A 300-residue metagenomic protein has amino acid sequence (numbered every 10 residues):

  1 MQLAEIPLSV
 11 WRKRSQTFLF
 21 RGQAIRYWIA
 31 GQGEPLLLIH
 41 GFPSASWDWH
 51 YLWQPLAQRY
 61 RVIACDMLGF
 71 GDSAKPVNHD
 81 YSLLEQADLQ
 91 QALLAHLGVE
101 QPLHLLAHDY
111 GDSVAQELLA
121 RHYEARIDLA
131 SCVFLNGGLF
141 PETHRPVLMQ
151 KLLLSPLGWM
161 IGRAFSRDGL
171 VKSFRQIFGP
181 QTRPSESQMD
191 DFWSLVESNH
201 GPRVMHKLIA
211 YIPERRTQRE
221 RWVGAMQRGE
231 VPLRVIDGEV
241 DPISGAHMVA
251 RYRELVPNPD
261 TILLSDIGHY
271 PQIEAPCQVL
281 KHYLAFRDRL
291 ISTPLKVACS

Functional and structural regions predicted by a protein language model:
M1-L36, A57-Y60, A95, V99-P102 (+3 more regions): Alpha/beta-hydrolase fold catalytic core
W11, F18-R21, W28, A64-A107 (+3 more regions): Active-site loop/oxyanion-hole signature of alpha/beta-hydrolase fold enzymes
R26-D72: Conserved HGGG/HGGXW glycine-rich cap/lid loop of the alpha/beta-hydrolase fold
D48-H50, S73-H79, T143-R145, A246-H247: Conserved catalytic-core motifs of eukaryotic protein kinase domains, centered on the activation segment
Q101-H144: Conserved hydrolase catalytic core segment
H144-S194, R203, K207: Helix-rich cap/lid subdomain of alpha/beta-hydrolase
G201-E254, L263: Conserved serine/cysteine hydrolase catalytic core
L264-L280: Catalytic histidine-centered segment of alpha/beta-hydrolase-like enzymes
